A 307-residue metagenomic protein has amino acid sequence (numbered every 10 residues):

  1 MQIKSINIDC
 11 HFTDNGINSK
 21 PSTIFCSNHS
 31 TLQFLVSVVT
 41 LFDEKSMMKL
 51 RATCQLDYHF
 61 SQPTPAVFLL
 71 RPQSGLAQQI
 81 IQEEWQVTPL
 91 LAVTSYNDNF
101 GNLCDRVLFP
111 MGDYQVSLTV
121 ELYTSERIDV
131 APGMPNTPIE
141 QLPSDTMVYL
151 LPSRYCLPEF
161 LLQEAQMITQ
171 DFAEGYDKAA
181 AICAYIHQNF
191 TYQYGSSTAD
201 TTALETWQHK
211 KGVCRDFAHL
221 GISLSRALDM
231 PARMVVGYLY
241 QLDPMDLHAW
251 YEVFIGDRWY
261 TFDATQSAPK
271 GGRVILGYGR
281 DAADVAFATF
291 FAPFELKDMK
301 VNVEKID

Functional and structural regions predicted by a protein language model:
Q33-M47: Short, Lys/Arg-enriched N-terminal segments with co-localized hydrophobic residues within the first ~10-30 amino acids
E44-I128: Intrinsically disordered, low-complexity N-terminal segments that are enriched in acidic
L122-E126, S144-G212, L220, A282 (+1 more regions): Secondary-structure boundary elements
D129-P143: Short, His- and charge-rich active-site/binding loops that engage polyanionic ligands
A184, D216-P293, K297-K300: Hydrophobic/aromatic-rich core segments of domains that either
